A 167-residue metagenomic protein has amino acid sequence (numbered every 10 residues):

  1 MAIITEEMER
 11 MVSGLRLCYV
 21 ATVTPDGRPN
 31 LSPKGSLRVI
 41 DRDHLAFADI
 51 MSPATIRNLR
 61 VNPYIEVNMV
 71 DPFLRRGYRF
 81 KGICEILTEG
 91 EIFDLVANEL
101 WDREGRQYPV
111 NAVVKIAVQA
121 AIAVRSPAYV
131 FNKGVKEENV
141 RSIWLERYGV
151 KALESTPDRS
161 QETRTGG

Functional and structural regions predicted by a protein language model:
M1-L45: N-terminal structural module
R16-C18, P63-I65, R76-F80, V110-V114 (+1 more regions): Generic beta-strand structural signal
G27, N58-L59, I116: Buried hydrophobic positions in well-ordered alpha/beta secondary-structure cores of metabolic enzymes
S36-L37, N62-Y64, K133: Short, solvent-exposed amphipathic alpha-helical segments in soluble enzyme and RNA/protein-processing domains
D43-A48, V114: A generic structural motif
F47-I50, V70: Short His-Asn-centered micro-motif
A54-E99: Short, structured beta-strand-loop surface elements
E85-G167: C-terminal edge-of-domain segments
